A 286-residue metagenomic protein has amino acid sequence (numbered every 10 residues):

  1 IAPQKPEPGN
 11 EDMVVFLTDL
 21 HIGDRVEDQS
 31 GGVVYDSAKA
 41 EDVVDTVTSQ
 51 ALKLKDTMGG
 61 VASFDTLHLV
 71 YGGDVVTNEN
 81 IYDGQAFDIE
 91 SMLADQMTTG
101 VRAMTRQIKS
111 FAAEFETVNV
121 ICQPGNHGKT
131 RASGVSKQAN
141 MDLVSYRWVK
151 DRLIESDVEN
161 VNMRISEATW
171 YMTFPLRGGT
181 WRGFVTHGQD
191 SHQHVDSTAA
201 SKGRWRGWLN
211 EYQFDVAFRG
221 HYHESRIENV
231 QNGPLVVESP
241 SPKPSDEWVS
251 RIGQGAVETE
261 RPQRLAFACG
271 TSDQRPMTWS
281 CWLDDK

Functional and structural regions predicted by a protein language model:
A2-N10, F174-L176, W208-L209: A short acidic-Thr-Gly-centered motif at the start of a beta-strand
P3, E7-L20, G32-R152: Core catalytic region of metal-dependent phosphoesterases/phosphodiesterases, especially metallo-beta-lactamase-like
L20-E27: Short acidic, Gly/Ser-rich segments with clustered Asp/Glu that frequently serve as metal-coordination loops in enzyme
A112, A139-L143, V149-V158, I165-A168 (+1 more regions): Conserved beta-sheet core of the metallophosphoesterase superfamily
L283-D285: Acidic/His-rich, metal-assisted hydrolase cores and their charged scaffolds
